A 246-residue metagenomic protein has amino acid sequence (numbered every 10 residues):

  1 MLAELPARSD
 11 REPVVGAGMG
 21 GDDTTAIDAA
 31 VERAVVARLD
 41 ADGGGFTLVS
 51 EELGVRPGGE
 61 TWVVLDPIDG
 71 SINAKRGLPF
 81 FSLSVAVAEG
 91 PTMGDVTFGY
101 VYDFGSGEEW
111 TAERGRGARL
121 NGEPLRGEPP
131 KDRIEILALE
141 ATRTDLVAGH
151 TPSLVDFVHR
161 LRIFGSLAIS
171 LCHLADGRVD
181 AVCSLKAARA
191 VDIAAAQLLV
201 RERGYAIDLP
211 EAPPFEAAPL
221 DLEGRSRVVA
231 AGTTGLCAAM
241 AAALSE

Functional and structural regions predicted by a protein language model:
M1-D10, P152-V155, C172-E246: Oxyanion/phosphate-interacting regions
M1-I68, A241-E246: N-terminal subdomain of lithium-sensitive/metallo-dependent phosphomonoesterases centered on the IMPase/IPPase/PAP
D28, L39, S71, D103 (+3 more regions): Residue-level signal for inorganic ion chemistry
T47, I136, D180-A181: Short, Asp-centered acidic motifs that coordinate Mg2+ and/or phosphate in catalytic or ligand-binding sites
T47-E51, L65, A74, R162-G165 (+1 more regions): General beta-strand structural signal in soluble alpha/beta enzymes
W62-D95: Glycine-rich active-site/cofactor-binding loop and its immediate structural neighborhood
W62-V64, G99-V101, V182: Short glycine-aspartate micro-motif
S82, A86-C172, E223-E246: Acidic beta-strand-loop-alpha-helix segment within the catalytic core of divalent metal-dependent phosphate-processing
